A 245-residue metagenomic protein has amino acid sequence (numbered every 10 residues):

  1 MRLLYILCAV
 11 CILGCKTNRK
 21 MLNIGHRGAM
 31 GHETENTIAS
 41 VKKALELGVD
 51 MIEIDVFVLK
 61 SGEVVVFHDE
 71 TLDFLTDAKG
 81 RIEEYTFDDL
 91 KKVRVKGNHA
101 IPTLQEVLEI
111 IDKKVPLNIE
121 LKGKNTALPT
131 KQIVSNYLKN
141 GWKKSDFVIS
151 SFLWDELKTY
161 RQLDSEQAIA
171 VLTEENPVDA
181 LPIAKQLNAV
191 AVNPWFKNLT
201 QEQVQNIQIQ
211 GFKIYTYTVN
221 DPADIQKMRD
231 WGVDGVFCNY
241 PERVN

Functional and structural regions predicted by a protein language model:
M1-L3, M21: Absolute protein N-terminus
L3-I12: Sec-dependent N-terminal signal peptides
L13-N245: Phosphate-group recognition and catalysis centered on beta-loop-alpha active-site segments
